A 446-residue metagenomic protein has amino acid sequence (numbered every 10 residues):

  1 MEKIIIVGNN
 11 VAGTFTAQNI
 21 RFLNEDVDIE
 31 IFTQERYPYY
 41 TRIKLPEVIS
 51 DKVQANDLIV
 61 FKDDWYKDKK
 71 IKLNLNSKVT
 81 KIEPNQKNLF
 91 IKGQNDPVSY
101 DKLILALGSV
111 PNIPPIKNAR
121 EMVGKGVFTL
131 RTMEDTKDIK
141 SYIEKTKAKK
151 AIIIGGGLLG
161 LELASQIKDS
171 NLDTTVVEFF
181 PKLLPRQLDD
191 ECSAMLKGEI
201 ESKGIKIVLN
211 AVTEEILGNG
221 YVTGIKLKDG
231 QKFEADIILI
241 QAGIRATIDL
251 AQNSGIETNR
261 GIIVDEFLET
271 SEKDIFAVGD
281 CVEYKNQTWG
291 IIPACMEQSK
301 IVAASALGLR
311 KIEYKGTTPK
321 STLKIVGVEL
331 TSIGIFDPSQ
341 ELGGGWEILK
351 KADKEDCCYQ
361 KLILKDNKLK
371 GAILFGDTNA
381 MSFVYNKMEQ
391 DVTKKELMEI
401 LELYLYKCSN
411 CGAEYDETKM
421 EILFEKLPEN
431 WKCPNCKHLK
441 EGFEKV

Functional and structural regions predicted by a protein language model:
M1-I5, I59, K67-A151, K226-D229 (+3 more regions): FAD-binding core/adjacent interface of flavoenzyme oxidoreductases
M1-K72, A164-Q187, Y406, N410-A413: Beta1-alpha1 glycine-rich phosphate/pyrophosphate-binding loop at the start of Rossmann-like nucleotide-binding domains
E2, F22, C281-A380: Mid-to-C-terminal Rossmann-like scaffold of FAD/NAD(P)H-dependent oxidoreductases
D26-E30, K70-I91, V98, D169-V264: A Rossmann-like FAD-binding core segment of flavoenzymes
V123-T146, L217-K226, Q231-A304, T393-M398: FAD-site-proximal beta/loop scaffold in flavoenzymes
E134, D138-L188: Rossmann-like NAD(P)H-binding beta-loop-alpha module
N410, P434-N435: Short, cysteine/histidine-rich loop/knuckle motifs that typically chelate Zn2+
M420-W431: Short linker/helix segments within small regulatory modules
